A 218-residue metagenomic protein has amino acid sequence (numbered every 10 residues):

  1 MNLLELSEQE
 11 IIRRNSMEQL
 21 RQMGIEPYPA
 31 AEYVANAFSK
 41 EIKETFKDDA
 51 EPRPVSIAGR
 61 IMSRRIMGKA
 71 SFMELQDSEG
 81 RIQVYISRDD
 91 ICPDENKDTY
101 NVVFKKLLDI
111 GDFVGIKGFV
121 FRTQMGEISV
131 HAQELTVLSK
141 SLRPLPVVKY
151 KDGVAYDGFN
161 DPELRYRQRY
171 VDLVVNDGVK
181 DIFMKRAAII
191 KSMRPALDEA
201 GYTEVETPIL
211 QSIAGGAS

Functional and structural regions predicted by a protein language model:
M1-S218: Class II aminoacyl-tRNA synthetase catalytic cores and aaRS-like
